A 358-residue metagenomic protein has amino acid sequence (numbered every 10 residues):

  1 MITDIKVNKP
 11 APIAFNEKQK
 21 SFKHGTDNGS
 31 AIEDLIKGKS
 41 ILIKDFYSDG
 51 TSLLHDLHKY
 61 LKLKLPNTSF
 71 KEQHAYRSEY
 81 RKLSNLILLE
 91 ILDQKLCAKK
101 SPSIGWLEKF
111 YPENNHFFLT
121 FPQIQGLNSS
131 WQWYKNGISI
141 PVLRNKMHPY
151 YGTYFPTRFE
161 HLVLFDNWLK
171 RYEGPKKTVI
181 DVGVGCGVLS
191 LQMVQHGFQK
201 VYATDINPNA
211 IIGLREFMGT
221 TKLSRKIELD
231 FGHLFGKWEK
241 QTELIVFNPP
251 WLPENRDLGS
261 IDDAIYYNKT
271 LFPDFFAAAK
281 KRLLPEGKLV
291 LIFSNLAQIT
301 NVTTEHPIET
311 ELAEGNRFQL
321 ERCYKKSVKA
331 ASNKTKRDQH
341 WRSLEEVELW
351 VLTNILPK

Functional and structural regions predicted by a protein language model:
I2-K9, E17-D27, A31-I138: N-terminal auxiliary segments of SAM/dcSAM-dependent transferases
S30, Y76, I206, T270-L271 (+1 more regions): Soluble or luminal CAZymes and related metallo-dependent hydrolases
I104-T178, V182-V184, V188-Q192, R342-L344: SAM-dependent Rossmann-like transferase core, predominantly class I methyltransferases with a strong bias toward
H148, E228-D230, E321: General small-molecule cofactor/ligand-binding pocket signal
R158-P249, P253-E254: Conserved SAM/SAH cofactor-binding pocket of Class I
P208-A210, P249-D274: Mobile active-site "lid"/loop adjacent to the S-adenosyl-L-methionine
L271-K334: Conserved Class I SAM-dependent methyltransferase catalytic core
K334-K358: Core SAM-dependent methyltransferase catalytic element
